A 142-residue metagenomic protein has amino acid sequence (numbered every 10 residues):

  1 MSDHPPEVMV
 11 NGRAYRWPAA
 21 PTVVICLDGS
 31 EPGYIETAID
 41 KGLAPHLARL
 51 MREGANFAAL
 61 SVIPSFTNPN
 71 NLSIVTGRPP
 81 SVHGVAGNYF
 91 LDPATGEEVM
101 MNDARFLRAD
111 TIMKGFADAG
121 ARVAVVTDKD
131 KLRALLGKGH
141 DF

Functional and structural regions predicted by a protein language model:
S2-P21, G29-F142: Active-site nucleophile/metal-coordination loop of metallo-enzymes that catalyze phosphate/sulfate and related
